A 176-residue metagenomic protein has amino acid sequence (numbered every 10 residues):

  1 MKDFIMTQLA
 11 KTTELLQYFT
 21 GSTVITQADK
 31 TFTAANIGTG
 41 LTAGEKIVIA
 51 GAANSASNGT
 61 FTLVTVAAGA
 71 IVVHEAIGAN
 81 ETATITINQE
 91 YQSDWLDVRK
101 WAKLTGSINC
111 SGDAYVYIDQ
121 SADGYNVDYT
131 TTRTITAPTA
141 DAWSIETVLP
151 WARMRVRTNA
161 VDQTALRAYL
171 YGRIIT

Functional and structural regions predicted by a protein language model:
M1-T20, Y171-T176: Short, intrinsically disordered N-terminal pre-domain segments
T12-L16, E90-V98, S121: Short Trp-Ser/Thr-centered turn/loop motifs at beta-strand boundaries
Q17-E45, A50-E90: Small/polar beta-strand repeat architecture
A34-A35, S93-W95, A140-T147: Exposed aromatic-hydrophobic patches
G38-T42, W101, C110-A114: Short proline/glycine-enriched turn/loop motifs at strand-loop junctions of beta-rich domains
V48, S107, Y115-D119, Y169: Beta-strand signatures of extracellular beta-sandwich domains
A102-G106, E146-A168: Noncatalytic modules at the cell exterior or secretory-pathway interfaces, chiefly beta-strand-rich lectin/adhesion
G112-V127: Short, surface-exposed beta-strand/strand-loop-strand elements in extracellular ectodomains
